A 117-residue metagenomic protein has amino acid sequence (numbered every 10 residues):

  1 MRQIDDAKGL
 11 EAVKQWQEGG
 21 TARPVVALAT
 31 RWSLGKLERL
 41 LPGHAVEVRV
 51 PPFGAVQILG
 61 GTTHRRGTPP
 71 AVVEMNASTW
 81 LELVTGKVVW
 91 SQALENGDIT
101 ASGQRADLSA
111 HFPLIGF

Functional and structural regions predicted by a protein language model:
M1-F117: Feature captures hydrophobic
